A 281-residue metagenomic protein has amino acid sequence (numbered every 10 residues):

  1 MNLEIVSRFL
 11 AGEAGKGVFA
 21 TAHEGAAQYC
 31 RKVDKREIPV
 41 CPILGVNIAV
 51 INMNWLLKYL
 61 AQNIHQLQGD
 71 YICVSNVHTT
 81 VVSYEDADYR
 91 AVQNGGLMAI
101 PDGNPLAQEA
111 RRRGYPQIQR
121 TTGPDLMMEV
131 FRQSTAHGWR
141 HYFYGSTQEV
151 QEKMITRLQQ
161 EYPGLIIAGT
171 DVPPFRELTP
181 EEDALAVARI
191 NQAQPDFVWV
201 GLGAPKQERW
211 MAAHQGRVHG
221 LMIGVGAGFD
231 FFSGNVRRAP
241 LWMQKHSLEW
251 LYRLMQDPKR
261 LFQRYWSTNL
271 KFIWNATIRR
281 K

Functional and structural regions predicted by a protein language model:
M1-G17, A107-A110, A239, M243-K281: A transmembrane-helix-recognition feature enriched in membrane-embedded lipid enzymes and envelope glyco-/phospholipid
N2-G15, F19-D125: N-terminal nucleotide/polyanion-binding subdomain common to many enzyme families
G69, W139, V218-G220: A short helix->loop->beta-strand "cap" motif at the edges of active sites that frequently abuts
A87-G95, E208-A227: A short, gly/pro- and small-residue-rich
L106-Q108, K206, G228-S233: Short gly/pro/ser/thr-enriched loop/turn and capping motifs at secondary-structure boundaries
A107-A193: Conserved beta-alpha
V172-L178, G220-Q256: Short, flexible loop segments at boundaries between secondary-structure elements
I190-A204: Proline-aspartate-enriched helix->loop->beta-strand connector
